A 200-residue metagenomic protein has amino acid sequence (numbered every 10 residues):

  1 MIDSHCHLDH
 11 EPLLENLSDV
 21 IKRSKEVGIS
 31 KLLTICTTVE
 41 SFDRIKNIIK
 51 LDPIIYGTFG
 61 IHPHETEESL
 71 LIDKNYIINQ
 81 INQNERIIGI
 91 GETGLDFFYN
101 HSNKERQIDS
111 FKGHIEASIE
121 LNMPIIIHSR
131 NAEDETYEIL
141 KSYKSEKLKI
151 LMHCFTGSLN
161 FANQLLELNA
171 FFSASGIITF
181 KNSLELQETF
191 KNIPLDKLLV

Functional and structural regions predicted by a protein language model:
M1-V200: Mid-domain alpha/beta scaffold segments of enzyme catalytic cores
